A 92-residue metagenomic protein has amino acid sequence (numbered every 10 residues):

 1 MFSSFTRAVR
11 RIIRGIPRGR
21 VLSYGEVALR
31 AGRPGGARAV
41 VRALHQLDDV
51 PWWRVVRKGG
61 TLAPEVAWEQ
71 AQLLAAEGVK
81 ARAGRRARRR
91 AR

Functional and structural regions predicted by a protein language model:
M1-R92: Nucleic acid-binding interface residues in structured DNA/RNA-binding domains, emphasizing the DNA-engaging scaffolds
